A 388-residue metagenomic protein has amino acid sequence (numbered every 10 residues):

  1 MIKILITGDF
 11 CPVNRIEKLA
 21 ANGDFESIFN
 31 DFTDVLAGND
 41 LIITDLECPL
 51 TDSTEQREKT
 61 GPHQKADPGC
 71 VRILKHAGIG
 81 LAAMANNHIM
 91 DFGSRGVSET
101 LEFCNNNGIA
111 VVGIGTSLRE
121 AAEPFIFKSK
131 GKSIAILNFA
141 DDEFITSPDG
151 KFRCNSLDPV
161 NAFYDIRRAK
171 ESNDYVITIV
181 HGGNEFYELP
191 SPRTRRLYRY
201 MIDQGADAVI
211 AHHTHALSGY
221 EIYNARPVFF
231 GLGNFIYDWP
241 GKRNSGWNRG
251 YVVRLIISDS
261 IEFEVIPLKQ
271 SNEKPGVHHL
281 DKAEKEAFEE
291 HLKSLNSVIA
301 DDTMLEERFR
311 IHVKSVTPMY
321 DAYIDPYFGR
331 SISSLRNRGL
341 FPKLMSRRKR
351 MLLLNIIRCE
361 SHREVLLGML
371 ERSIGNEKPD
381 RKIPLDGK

Functional and structural regions predicted by a protein language model:
M1-A85, G93: N-terminal catalytic scaffold of extracellular/periplasmic and nuclease hydrolases that process anionic headgroups
K3-D9, S133-D141, I177-I179, F229-L232 (+1 more regions): Active-site-proximal beta-strand elements of phosphoester/diester hydrolases
V13-R15, L50-S53, N87-L101, L118-E123 (+4 more regions): Active-site environment of divalent metal-dependent phosphoester hydrolases
R15-N30, Q64-K65, I126-V176, R196 (+1 more regions): Binuclear metal-dependent hydrolase catalytic cores centered on His/Asp/Glu-rich metal-binding motifs
N39-T51, N86-N87, I166-L189: Short acidic, glycine-rich surface-loop motifs adjacent to enzyme active sites
S53-K75, Y175-D207: Active-site-proximal segments of metal-dependent phosphoesterases and phosphodiesterases across multiple
G78-L81, P192-Y251: Conserved beta-sheet core of the metallophosphoesterase superfamily
W247, V252-K388: A short C-terminal boundary segment appended to hydrolase-like catalytic domains
